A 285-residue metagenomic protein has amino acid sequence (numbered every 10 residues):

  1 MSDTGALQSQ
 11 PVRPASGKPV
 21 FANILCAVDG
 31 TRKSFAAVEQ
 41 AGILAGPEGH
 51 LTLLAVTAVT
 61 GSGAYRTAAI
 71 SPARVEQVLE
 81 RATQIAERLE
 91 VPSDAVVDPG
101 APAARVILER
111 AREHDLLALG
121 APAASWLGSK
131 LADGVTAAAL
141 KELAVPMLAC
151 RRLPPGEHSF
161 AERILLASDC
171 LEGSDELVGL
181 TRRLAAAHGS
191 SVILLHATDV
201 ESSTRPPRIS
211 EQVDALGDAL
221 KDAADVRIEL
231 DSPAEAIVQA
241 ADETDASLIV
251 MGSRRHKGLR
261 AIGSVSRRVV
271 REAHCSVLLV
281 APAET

Functional and structural regions predicted by a protein language model:
M1-P19, A73, Q84-L117, A124 (+2 more regions): Structural beta-alpha unit
S2-S16, V135-P155: Extended, non-globular alpha-helical segments
P11-A69, V91-D94, F160-R208, V213-R227 (+3 more regions): Small/aliphatic-rich secondary-structure junction motif
A36, L44, H50-L51, R66-T67 (+3 more regions): Acidic (E/D-rich), amphipathic helical modules within compact regulatory domains
E39, T83, R105, A137 (+4 more regions): Active-site phosphate/pyrophosphate- and oxyanion-stabilizing loops and adjacent acidic/basic residues in soluble
A69-Q77: A short acidic, glycine-rich active-site loop that binds or catalyzes chemistry on phosphate/adenosine moieties
A118-A121, P146-L153, G252, V277-A281: Short beta-strand elements of ligand-binding domains
L119-K141, A161, L248-E272, P282-T285: Glycine-rich, Arg-bearing micro-motifs that act as flexible, cationic patches
